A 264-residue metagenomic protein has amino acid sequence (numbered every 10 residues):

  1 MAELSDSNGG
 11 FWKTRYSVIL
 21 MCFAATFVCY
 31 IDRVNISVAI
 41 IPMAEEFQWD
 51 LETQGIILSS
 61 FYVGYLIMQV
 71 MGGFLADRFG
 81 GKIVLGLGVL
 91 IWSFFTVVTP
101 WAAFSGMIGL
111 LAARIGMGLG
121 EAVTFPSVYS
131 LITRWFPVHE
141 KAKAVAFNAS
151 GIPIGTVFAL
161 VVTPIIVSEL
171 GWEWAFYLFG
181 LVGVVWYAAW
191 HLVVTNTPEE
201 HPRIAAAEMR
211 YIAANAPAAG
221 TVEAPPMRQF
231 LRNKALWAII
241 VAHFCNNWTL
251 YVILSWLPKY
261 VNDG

Functional and structural regions predicted by a protein language model:
M1-V34: Cytosolic juxtamembrane N-terminal segment immediately preceding the first transmembrane helix of multi-pass
V34, Y62-V70, A122, T156-V157: Residue-level signature of mid-helix packing/kink "hotspots" within the transmembrane helices of 12-pass Major
I36-I40, L231-G264: Extracytoplasmic gate region of multi-pass secondary transporters
P42, G73-F74, R78, I165: Membrane-interface helix termini in secondary transporters
L90-F104: C-terminal ends and interior cores of transmembrane alpha-helices in multi-pass membrane transporters/permeases
A113-P153: Cytoplasmic helix-loop-helix junction between adjacent transmembrane helices in 12-TM secondary transporters
N148, I152-H201: Helix-loop-helix hairpin linking two adjacent transmembrane segments in secondary transporters
